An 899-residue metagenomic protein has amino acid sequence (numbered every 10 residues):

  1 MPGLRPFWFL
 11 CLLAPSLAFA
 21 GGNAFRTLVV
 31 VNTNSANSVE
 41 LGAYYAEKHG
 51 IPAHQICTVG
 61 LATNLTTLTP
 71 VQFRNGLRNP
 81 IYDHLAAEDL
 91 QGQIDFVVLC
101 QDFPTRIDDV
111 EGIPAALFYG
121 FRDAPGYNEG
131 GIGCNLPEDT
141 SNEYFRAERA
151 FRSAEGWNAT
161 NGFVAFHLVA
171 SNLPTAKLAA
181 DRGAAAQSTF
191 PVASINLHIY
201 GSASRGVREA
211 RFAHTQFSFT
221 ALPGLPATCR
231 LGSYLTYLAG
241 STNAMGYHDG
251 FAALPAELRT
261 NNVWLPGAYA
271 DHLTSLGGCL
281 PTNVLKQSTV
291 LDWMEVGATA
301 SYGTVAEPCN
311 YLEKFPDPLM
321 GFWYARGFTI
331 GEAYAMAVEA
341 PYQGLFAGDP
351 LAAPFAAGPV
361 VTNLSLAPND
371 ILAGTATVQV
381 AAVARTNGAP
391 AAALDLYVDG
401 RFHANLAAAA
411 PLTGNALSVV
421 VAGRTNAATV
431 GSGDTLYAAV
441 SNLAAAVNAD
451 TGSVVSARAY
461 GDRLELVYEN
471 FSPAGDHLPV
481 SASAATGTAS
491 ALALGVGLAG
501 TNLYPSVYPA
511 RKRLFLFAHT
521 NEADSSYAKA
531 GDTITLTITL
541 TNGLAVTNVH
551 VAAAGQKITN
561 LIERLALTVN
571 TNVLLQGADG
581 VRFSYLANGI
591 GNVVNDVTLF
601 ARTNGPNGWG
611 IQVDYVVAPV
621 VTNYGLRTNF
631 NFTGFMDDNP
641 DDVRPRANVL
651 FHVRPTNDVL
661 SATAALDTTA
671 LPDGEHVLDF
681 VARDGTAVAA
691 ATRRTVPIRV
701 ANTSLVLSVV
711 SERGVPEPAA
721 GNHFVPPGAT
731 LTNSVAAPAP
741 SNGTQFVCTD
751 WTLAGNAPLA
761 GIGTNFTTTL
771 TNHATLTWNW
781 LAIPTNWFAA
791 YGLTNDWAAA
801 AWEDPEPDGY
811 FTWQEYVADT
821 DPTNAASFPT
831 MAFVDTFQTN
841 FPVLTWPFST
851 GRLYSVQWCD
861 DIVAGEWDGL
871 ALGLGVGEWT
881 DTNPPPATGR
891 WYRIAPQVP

Functional and structural regions predicted by a protein language model:
G21-D395, G400-A404, A687: Cysteine-dependent hydrolase recognition
P368-A407, D637-T703: Long, low-complexity serine/threonine/glycine- and acidic-rich segments characteristic of extracellular
H403-N405, S661-A664, L753-T768, D796-A799 (+1 more regions): Surface-exposed, flexible coil segments in extracellular/virion-facing regions
A407-T486, L494-V617, V621-L626, F630-D637: Extended, beta-strand-rich, solvent-exposed assembly scaffolds of outer structural proteins
T668-G674, L770-N772, P884-T888: Surface-exposed, short loops/turns at beta-strand junctions within beta-sandwich domains
N702-S711, A736-A739, I762-A782: Conserved "repeat-terminator" motif of extracellular CCP/Sushi domains
S711-G714, N779-P899: Short, composition-biased motifs enriched in small/polar/acidic residues
N733-T764: Surface-exposed interfaces of beta-sheet-rich extracellular modules
